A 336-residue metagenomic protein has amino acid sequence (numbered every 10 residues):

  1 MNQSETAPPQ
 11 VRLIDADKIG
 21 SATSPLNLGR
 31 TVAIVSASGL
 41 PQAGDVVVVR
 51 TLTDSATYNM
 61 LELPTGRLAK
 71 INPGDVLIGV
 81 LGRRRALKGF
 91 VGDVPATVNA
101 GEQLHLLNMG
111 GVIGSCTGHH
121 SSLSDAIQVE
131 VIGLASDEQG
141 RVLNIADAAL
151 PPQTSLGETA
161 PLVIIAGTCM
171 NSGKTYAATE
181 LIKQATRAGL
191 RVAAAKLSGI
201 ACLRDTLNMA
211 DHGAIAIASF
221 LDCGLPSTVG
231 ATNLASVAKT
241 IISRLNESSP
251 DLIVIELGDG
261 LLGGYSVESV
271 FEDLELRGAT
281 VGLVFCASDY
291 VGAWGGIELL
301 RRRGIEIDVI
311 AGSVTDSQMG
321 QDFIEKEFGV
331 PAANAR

Functional and structural regions predicted by a protein language model:
M1-L87, G92-Q103, M109: N-terminal accessory targeting/assembly segments
N2-V47, C202, S219, G224-S227 (+3 more regions): C-terminal accessory "lid"/substrate-recognition subdomains
D54-A56, G167-G173, A287-D289: Short, glycine-rich nucleotide/cofactor-binding loops
A69-N72, N108, Q153-E158, Q184-R187 (+5 more regions): Solvent-exposed alpha-helices and their adjacent loops that cap or buttress functional pockets in soluble metabolic
K88-F90, A96, L106-V112, T117-A146 (+3 more regions): Conserved catalytic-core segment of NTP-binding enzymes
A146-I200: Walker A (P-loop) phosphate-binding motif
K174-L181, C202-T206, L261-S266, V291-G295: Short glycine/serine/threonine-rich phosphate/pyrophosphate-binding segments that cradle anionic phosphate groups
K183-V229, E298-R302, A311-G329: N-terminal phosphate/diphosphate-binding loop that engages ATP/GTP or pyrophosphate donors across diverse enzyme folds
